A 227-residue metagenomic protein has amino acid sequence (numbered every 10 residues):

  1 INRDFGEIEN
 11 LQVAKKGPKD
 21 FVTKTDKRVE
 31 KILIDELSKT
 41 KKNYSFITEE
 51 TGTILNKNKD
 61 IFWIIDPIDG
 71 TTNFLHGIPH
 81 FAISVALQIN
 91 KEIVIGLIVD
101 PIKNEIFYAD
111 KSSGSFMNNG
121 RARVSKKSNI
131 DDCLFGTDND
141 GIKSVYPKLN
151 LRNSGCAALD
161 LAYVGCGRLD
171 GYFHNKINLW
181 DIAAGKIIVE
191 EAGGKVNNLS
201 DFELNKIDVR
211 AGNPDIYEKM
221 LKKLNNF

Functional and structural regions predicted by a protein language model:
I1, D26, L37, T71 (+6 more regions): Residue-level signal for inorganic ion chemistry
I1-I68, N225: N-terminal subdomain of lithium-sensitive/metallo-dependent phosphomonoesterases centered on the IMPase/IPPase/PAP
P18, K103, E203-K206: Short acidic/glycine-enriched loop/turn segments that link adjacent beta-strands
K27, E50, P67-G70, P101 (+4 more regions): Generic detector of well-ordered alpha-helical packing
K57-F116: DPxDG-like acidic metal-binding loop motif
M117-R121: A structural micro-motif at secondary-structure boundaries
R123-F227: An extended, acidic
